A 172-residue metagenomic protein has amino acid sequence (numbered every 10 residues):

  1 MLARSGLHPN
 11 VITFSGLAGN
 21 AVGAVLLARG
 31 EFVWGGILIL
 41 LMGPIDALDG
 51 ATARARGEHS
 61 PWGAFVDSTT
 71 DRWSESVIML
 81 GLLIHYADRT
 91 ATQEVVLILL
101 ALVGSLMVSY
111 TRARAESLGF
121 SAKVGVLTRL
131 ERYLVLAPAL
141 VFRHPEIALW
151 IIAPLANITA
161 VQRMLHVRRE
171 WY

Functional and structural regions predicted by a protein language model:
M1-G43, S74-Y172: Hydrophobic alpha-helical transmembrane segments
M42-I45, G63: Hydrophobic "anchor" residues on beta-strands that sit immediately upstream of conserved functional sites
D46, D67, S105: Conserved G/P- and acidic residue-centered "switch" motifs that form tight phosphate/ATP-binding loops in soluble
A47-G50, S109: Conserved kink/hinge residues within transmembrane alpha-helices of Major Facilitator Superfamily
D49, A53, G57-D71, K123-L127: Juxtamembrane helix-capping/reentrant segments at transmembrane boundaries
